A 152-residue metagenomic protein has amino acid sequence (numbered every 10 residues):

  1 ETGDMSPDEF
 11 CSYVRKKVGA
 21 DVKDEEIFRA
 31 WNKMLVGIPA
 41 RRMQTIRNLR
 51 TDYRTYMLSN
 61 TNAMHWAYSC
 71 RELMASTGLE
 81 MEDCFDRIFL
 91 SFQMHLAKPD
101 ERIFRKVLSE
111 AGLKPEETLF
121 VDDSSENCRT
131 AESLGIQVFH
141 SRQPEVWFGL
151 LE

Functional and structural regions predicted by a protein language model:
E1-A40, Q44, T51, N62-Y68 (+1 more regions): N-terminal helical cap/lid subdomain that shapes the substrate entry/recognition surface in HAD-like hydrolases
K23, T51, S59, V121-D122 (+1 more regions): Intrinsic-disorder/low-complexity regions
Q44, Y56, R102: Active-site phosphate/pyrophosphate-handling residues
T45-Y53, T77, C84: ATP-dependent NMP and nucleoside kinases share a basic, alpha-helical "lid"
R54-Y56, Q137: Proline-centered loop/turn at the N-terminus of a beta-strand
N62-A63, S69-E152: Asp-based, Mg2+/Mn2+-dependent phosphohydrolase catalytic module
